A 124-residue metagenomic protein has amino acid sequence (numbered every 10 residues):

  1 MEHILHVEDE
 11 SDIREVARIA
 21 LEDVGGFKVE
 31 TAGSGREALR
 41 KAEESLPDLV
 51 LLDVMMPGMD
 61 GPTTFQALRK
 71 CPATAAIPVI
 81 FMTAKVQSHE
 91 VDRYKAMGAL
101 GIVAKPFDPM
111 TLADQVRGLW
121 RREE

Functional and structural regions predicted by a protein language model:
E8: Conserved acidic carboxylate
S11-E30: Two-component/phosphorelay signaling modules centered on CheY-like receiver
R18, T63, V86-A104, M110-D114 (+1 more regions): Alpha4 helix (beta4-alpha4-beta5 surface) of REC/receiver domains from two-component response regulators
T31-R40, G61-T63: Helix N-cap/capping motif at the beta->alpha junctions
E43-S45, R69-A76, M97: Conserved phosphotransfer cores of two-component systems
S45-L51: Active-site beta3 strand of CheY-like receiver
M56: Receiver (REC) domain active-site loop signature in two-component systems and cognate sites in sensor histidine kinases
